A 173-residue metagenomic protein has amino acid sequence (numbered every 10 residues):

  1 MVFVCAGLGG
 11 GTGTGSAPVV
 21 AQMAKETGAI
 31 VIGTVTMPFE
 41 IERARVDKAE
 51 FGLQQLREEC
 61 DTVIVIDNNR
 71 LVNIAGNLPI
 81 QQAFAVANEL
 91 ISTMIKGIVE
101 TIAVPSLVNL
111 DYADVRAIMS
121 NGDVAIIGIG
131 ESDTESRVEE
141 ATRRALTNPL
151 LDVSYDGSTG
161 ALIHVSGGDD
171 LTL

Functional and structural regions predicted by a protein language model:
M1-L173: Tubulin/FtsZ superfamily GTPase core signature
